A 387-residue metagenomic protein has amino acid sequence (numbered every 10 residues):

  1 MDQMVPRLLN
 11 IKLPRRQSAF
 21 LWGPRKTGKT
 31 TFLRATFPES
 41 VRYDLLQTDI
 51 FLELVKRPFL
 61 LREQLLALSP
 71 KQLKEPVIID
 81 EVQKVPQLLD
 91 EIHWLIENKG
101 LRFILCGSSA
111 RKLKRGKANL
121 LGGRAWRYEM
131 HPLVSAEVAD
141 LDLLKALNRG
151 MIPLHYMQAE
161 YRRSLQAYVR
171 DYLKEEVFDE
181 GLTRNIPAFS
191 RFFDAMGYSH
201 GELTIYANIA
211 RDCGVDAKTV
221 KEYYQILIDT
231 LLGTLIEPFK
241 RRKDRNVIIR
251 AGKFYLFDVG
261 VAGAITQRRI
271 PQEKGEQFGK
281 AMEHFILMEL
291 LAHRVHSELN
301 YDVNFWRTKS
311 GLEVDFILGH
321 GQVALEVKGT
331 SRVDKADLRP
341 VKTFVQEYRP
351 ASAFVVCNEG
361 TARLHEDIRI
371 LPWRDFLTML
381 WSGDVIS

Functional and structural regions predicted by a protein language model:
M1-L13: Pre-Walker A adenine-sensing motif
L21: Hydrophobic anchor at the beta1->P-loop junction of P-loop NTPases
K29: Conserved lysine of the Walker
F32: Hydrophobic positions on the alpha1 helix immediately C-terminal to the Walker A/P-loop
Y43-P76: Short glycine-rich substrate-engagement loop in P-loop NTPases that contacts/grips substrate
I78, R102-S108: Structural recognition of the conserved hydrophobic beta-strand(s) that form the central parallel beta-sheet of P-loop
R111-W126, D142: Short regulatory helix/loop adjacent to the ATP-binding pocket of P-loop NTPases
S164-Q322, G329: Accessory nucleic acid-recognition modules appended to NTPase machines
